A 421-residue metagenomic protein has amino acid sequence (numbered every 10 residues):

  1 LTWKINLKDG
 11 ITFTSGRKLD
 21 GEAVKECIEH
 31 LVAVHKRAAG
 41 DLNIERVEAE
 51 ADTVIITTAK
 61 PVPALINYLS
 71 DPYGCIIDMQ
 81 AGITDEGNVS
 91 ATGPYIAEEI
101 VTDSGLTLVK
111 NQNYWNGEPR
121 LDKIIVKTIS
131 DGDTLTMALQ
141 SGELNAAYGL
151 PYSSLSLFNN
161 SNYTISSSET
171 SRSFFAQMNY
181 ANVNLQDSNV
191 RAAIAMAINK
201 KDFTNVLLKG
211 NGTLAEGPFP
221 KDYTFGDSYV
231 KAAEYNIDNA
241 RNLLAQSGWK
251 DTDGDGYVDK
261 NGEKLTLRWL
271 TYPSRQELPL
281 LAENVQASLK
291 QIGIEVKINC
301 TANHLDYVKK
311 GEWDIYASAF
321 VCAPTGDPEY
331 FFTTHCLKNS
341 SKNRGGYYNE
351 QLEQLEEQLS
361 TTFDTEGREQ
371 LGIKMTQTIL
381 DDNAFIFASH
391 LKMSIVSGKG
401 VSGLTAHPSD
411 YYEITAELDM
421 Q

Functional and structural regions predicted by a protein language model:
L1-H35, N184: Aromatic- and charge-enriched surface segment that lines or borders ligand/interaction sites
T2-K4, R37-Q80: Surface-exposed binding/hinge segments that line and control ligand-binding clefts or catalytic entry sites
T2-N6, C27, V54-I56, G93-E98 (+5 more regions): Short, well-ordered beta-strand elements
R17, A64-G74, Q177, V396-T415: A structural "hinge/loop" feature
A38, R46-E48, E98-T107, I125-N182 (+3 more regions): Extracellular/periplasmic solute-recognition and catalytic clefts
N67-P119, K123, D131-D133, I237-D238 (+1 more regions): Gly/Pro-rich hinge or "lid" segments in bacterial periplasmic/extracellular proteins
Q186-Q286, K374: Append "and occasionally in soluble cytosolic enzymes with long acidic Gly/Pro-rich linkers
A197-D227, E277-Q286, V308-Q421: Detector for C-terminal structural segments
